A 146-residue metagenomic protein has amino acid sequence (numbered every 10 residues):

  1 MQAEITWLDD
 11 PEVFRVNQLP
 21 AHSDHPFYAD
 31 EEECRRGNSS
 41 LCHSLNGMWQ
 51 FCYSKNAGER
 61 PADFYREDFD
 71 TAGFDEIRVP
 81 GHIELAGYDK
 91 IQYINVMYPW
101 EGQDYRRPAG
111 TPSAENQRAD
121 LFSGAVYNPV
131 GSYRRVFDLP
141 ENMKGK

Functional and structural regions predicted by a protein language model:
M1-G145: Extended carbohydrate-recognition surfaces in non-catalytic/accessory domains of CAZymes and lectin-like proteins
